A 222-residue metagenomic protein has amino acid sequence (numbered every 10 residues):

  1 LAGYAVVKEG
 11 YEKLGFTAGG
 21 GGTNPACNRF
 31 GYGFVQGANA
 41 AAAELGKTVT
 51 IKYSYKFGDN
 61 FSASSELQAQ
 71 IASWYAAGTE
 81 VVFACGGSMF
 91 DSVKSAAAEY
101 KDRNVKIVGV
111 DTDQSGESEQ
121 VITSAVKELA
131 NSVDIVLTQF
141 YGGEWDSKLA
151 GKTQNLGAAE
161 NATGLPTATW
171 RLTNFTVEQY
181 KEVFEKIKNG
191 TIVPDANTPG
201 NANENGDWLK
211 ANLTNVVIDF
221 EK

Functional and structural regions predicted by a protein language model:
L1-K222: A residue-level marker of the well-folded mature domains of exported/periplasmic proteins
